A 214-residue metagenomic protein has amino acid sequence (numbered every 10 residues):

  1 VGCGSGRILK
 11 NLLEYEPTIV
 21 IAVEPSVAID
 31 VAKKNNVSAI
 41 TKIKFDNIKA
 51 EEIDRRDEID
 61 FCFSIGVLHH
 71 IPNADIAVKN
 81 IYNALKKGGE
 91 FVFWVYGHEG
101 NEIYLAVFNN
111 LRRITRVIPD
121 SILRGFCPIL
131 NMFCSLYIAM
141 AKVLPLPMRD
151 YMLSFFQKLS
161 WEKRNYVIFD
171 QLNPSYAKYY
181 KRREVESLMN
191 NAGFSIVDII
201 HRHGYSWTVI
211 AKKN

Functional and structural regions predicted by a protein language model:
V1: Conserved beta-strand/loop positions that form the S-adenosyl-L-methionine
S5-E52: Class I SAM-dependent methyltransferase SAM/SAH-binding core
E52-F61: A short acidic, Gly/Pro-enriched loop at the edge of an enzyme's catalytic core that lines a small-molecule cofactor
F61-N73: A short SAM/SAH-binding and catalytic strip from SAM-dependent methyltransferases
D75-K87: A short glycine-rich, Lys/Arg-flanked "PGG" loop and its adjoining helix->strand segment in the class I
V92-R124: Conserved class I S-adenosyl-L-methionine
I114-K181: C-terminal alpha-helical "lid/dimerization" subdomain adjacent to the S-adenosyl-L-methionine
L159-N214: C-terminal lobe and adjacent flexible extensions of AdoMet/dcAdoMet transferase-like proteins
